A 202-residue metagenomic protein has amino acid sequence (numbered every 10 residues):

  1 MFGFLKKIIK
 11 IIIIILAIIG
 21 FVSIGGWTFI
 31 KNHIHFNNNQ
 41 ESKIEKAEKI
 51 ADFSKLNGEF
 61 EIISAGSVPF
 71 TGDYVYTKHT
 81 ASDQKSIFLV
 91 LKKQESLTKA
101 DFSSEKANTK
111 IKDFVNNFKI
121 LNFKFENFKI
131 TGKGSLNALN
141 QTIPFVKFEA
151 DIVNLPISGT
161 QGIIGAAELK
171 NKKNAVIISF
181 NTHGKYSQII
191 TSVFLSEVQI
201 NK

Functional and structural regions predicted by a protein language model:
M1-Q84, S179-K202: N-terminal targeting sequences that direct proteins away from the cytosol to non-cytosolic compartments
P69-V176: Conserved polar/disulfide-associated segments of primarily extracytoplasmic proteins
